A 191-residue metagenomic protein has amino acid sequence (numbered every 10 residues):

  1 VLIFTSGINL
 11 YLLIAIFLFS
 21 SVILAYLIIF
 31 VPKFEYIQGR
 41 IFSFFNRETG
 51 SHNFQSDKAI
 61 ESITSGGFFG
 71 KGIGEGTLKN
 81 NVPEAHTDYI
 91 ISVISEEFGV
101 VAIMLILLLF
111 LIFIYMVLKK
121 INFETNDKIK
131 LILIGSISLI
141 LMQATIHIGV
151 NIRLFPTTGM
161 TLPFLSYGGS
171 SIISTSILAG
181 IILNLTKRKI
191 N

Functional and structural regions predicted by a protein language model:
V1-A15: Perimembrane helix-loop-helix junctions
L13-A15, M104-L105, I132-L133, I173: Hydrophobic alpha-helical transmembrane segments
I14-I103, K128: Hydrophobic, glycine- and aromatic-enriched re-entrant/interface helices and adjoining loop segments
S20-I28, M142, I146, S174 (+1 more regions): Alpha-helical transmembrane segments of multipass membrane proteins
P32, Y36, L109-M116, I140-Q143 (+1 more regions): Transmembrane alpha-helix boundary/anchor motif
E97-V117: Hydrophobic alpha-helical transmembrane segments
K119-G159, L165: Loop-to-helix entry and N-terminal half of a specific, functionally important transmembrane alpha helix in multi-pass
T145-N191: A juxtamembrane structural motif centered on a specific transmembrane helix
